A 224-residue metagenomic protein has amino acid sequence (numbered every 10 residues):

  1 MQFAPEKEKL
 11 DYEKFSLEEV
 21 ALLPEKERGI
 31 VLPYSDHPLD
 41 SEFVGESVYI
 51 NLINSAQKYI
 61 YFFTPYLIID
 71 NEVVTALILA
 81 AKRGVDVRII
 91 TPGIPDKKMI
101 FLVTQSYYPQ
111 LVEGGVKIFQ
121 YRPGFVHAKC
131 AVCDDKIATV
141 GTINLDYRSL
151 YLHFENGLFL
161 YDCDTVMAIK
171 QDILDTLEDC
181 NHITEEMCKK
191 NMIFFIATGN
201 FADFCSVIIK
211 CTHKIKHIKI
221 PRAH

Functional and structural regions predicted by a protein language model:
M1-H224: Charged, low-complexity intrinsically disordered terminal segments
